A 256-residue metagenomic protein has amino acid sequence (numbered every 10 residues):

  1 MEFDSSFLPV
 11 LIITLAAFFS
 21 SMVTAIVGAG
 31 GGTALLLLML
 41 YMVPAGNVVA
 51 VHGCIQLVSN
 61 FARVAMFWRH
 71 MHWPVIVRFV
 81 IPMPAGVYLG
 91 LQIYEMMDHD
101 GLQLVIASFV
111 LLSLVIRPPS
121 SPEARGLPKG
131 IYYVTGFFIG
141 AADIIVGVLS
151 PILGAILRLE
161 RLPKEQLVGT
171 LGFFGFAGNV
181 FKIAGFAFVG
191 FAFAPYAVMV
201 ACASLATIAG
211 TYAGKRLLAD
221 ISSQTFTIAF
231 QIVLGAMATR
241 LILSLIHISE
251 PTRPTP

Functional and structural regions predicted by a protein language model:
F3, P9-V77, G136-A141, S150-T211: Small-residue-rich hydrophobic segments that form or flank transmembrane alpha-helices in multi-pass membrane proteins
P44, D98, S222-F226: A helix-boundary/kink motif common to multi-pass secondary transporters, especially Major Facilitator Superfamily
G46-P119: Membrane helix-loop-helix hairpins that form the core translocation module of multi-pass transporters
G53, A107-V110, L114, G172 (+3 more regions): Residues within membrane-spanning alpha-helices of integral membrane proteins, especially the hydrophobic core/packing
R117-I139: Alpha-helical multi-pass membrane helix bundles of inner-membrane/thylakoid proteins, especially permease cores
G214-L234: Interfacial loop-to-transmembrane junctions
I246-P256: Single conserved hydrophobic/aromatic residue that forms the stacking wall/gate of nucleotide- or nucleobase-binding
